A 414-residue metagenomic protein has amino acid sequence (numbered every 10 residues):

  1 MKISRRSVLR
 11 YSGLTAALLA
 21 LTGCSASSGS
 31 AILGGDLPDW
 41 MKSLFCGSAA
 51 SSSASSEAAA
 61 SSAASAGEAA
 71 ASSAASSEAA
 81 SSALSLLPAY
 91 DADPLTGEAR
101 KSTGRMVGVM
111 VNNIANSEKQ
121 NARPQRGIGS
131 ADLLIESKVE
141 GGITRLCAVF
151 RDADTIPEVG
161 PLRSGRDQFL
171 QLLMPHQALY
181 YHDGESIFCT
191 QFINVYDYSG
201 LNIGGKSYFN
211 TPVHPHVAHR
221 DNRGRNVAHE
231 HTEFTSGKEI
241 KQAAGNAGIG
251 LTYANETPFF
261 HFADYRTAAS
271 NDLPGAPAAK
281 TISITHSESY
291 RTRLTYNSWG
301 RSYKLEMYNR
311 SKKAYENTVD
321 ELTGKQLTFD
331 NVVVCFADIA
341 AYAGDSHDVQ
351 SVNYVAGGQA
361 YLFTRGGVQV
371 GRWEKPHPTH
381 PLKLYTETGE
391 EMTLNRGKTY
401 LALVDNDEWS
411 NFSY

Functional and structural regions predicted by a protein language model:
M1-G23: N-terminal secretory signal peptides and thylakoid transit peptides that target proteins across membranes
S25-L33: Bacterial lipoprotein signal-peptidase II cleavage site
G34-G35, G47, G67: Residue-identity detector for glycine
S51-S81: Extracellular mucin-like PTS domains
S82-L133, E140-Y414: A surface/extracellular/periplasmic glyco- and lipid-processing/surface-interacting theme
